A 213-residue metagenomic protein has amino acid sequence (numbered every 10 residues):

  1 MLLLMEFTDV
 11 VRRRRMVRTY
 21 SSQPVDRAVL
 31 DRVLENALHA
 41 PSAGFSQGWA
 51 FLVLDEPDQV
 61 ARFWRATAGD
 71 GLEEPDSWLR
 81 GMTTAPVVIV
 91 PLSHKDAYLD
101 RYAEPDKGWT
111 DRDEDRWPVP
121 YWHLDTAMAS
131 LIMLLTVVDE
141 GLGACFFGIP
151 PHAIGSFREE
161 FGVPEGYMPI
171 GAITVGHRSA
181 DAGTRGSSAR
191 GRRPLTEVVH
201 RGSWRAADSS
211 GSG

Functional and structural regions predicted by a protein language model:
M1-P24, R32: Short acidic N-proximal helix/loop "leader" segments that mark the beginning of a domain or an inter-domain linker
F7-M16, I170-G213: C-terminal helix-cap and adjacent tail motif
T19-Y20, A50, G143-F147: Short catalytic-loop micro-motif centered on adjacent basic/acidic residues
V33, A37-H39, I89, W109-E159: Small-aliphatic-rich amphipathic alpha-helix that forms the alpha element of a beta-alpha
A37, A43-S46: N-terminal structural module
S46-T126: Glycine/small-residue-rich phosphate/adenosyl-binding loop
P75, L79-V88, F161-R185: A glycine-rich helix N-cap at a beta->alpha junction
S93, I149, H177: Short secondary-structure boundary segments
